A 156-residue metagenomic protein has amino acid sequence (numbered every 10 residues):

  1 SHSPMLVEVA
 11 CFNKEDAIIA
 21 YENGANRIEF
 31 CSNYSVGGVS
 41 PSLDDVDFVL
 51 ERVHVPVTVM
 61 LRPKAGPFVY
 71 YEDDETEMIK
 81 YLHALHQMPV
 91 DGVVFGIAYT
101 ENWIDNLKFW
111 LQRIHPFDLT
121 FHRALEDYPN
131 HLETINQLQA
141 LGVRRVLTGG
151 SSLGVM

Functional and structural regions predicted by a protein language model:
H2-N13, L61-I79, T120-P129: Active-site mouth loops of central-metabolism enzymes
H2-N26, N33, S40: N-terminal pre-domain/capping segments
V7-V9, I28-F30, V57-L61, V93-F95 (+2 more regions): Hydrophobic faces of well-ordered beta-strands that scaffold small-molecule active sites in alpha/beta enzyme cores
E15, Y34-V55, E72-T76, I97-H115 (+2 more regions): Active-site-adjacent beta->alpha loops and helix N-cap segments on the catalytic face of soluble alpha/beta enzymes
A20, V49, L85, H122 (+1 more regions): Conserved, mostly hydrophobic/aromatic
E22-I28, V53-P56, M88-G92, R113-D118 (+1 more regions): Glycine-enriched alpha-helix->loop->beta-strand junction motifs that scaffold or abut catalytic
E77-I97, E101: Ordered, amphipathic secondary-structure segments that act as subunit-interaction surfaces in large macromolecular
F121-R123, T134-L141, T148-S151: Acidic/histidine-rich catalytic cores of soluble enzymes
